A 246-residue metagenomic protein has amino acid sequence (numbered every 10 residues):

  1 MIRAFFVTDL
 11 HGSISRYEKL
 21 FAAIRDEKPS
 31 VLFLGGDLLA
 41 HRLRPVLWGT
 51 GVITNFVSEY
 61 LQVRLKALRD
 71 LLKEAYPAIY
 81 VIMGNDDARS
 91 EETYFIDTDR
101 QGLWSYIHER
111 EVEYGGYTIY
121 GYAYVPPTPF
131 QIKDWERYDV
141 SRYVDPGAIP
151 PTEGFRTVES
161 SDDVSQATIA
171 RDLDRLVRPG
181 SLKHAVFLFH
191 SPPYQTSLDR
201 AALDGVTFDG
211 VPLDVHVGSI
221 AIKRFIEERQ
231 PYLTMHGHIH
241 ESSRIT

Functional and structural regions predicted by a protein language model:
M1-F5, E111-G121, L182-A185, T246: Beta-strand-turn-beta hairpins that frame and shape the catalytic cleft of phosphate-ester-processing enzymes
A4, V31, H184-V186, Y232-L233: Short, Asp-centered acidic motifs that coordinate Mg2+ and/or phosphate in catalytic or ligand-binding sites
T8, L39-Y60, P129-P146, T207-D209: Acidic/histidine-rich helix-loop elements that form or flank divalent-metal/phosphate-binding sites at the catalytic
H11-S15, L39-L43, V81-T93, E113 (+4 more regions): Active-site environment of divalent metal-dependent phosphoester hydrolases
I14-Y114: Core catalytic region of metal-dependent phosphoesterases/phosphodiesterases, especially metallo-beta-lactamase-like
L39, G49-L61, K183-Q230: Active-site-proximal segments of metal-dependent phosphoesterases and phosphodiesterases across multiple
K66-I79, L103, L176-H184, R224-Y232: A structural motif corresponding to the C-terminal end of an alpha-helix and its immediate exit/capping segment
Y117-D214: Active-site-proximal loop/helix segment associated with metal-binding centers of metalloenzymes
